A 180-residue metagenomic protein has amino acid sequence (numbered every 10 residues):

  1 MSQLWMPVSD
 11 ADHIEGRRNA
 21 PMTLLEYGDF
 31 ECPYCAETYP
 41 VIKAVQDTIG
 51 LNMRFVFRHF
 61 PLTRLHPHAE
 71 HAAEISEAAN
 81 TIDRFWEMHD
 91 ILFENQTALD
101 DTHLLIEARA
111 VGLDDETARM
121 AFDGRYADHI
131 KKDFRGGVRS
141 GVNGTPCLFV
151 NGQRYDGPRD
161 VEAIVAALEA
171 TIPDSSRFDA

Functional and structural regions predicted by a protein language model:
Q3-W5, E26-G28, Y34-A44, L105-A180: C-terminal cap of thioredoxin/glutaredoxin-like
W5-M22: A short beta-strand-turn-helix
D10-D12, H59, F134, G152: Short, well-ordered turn and helix-capping elements at secondary-structure junctions
I14-E15, L99, Y155: Short clusters of hydrophobic/aromatic residues that line enzyme substrate/ligand-binding pockets
E15-R17, L25, T48, G141: Generic structural signal for beta-strand residues in well-ordered domains
R18-A20, L51, G144: Residue-level preference for short coil/turn positions at secondary-structure junctions
L25-E26, F30-R109, F178-A180: Structural alpha/beta surface segment adjacent to cysteine/selenocysteine redox centers across thiol/disulfide enzymes
